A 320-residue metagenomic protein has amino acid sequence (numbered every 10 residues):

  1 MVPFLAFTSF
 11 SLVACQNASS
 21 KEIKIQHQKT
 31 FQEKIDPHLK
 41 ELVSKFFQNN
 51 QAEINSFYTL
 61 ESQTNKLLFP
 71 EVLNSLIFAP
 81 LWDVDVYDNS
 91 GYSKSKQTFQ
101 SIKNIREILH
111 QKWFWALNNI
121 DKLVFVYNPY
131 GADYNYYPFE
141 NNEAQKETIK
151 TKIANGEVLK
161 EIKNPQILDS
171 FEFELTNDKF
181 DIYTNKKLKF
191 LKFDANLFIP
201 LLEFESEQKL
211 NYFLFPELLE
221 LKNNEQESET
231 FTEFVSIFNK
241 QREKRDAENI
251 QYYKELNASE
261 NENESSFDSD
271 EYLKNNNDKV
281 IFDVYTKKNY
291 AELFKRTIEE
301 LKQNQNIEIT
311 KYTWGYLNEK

Functional and structural regions predicted by a protein language model:
M1-V13: Short, glycine/alanine-rich hydrophobic alpha-helices that insert into or span membranes
F10-K320: Low-complexity, repetitive regions of proteins mediating host interaction that are extracellular, surface-exposed
